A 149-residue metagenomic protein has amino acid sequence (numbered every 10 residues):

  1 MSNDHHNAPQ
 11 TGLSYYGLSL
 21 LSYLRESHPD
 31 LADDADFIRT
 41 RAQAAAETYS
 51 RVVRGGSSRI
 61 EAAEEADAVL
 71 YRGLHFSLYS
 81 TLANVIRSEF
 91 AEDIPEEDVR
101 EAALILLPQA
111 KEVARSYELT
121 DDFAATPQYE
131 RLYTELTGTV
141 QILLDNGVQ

Functional and structural regions predicted by a protein language model:
S2-Q149: C-terminal alpha-helical interaction appendages
